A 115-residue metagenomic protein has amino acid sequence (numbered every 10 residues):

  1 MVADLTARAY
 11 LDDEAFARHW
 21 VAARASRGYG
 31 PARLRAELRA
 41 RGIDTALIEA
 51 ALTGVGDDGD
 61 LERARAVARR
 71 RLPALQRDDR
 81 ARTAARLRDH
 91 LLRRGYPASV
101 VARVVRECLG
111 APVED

Functional and structural regions predicted by a protein language model:
M1-D115: An alpha-helical, amphipathic repeat domain used for nucleic-acid recognition, typified by the mTERF helical solenoid
